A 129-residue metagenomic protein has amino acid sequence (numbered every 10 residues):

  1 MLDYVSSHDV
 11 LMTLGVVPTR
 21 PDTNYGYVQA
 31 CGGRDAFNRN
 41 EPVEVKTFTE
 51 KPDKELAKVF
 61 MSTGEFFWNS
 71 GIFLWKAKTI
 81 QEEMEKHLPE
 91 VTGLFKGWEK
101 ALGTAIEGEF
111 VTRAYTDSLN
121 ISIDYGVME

Functional and structural regions predicted by a protein language model:
M1-N24: Conserved donor-nucleotide/metal-binding helix-loop-beta segment in metal-dependent transferases, i.e., the alpha-helix
Y25-E129: Catalytic core of tubulin tyrosine ligase-like
